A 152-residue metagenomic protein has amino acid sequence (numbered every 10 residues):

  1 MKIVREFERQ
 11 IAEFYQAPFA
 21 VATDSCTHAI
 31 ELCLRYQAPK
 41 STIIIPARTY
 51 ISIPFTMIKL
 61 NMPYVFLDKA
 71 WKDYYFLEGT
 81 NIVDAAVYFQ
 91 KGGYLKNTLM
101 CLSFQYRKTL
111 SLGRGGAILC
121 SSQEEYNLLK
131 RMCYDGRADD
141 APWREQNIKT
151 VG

Functional and structural regions predicted by a protein language model:
M1-R5, R137: A glycine-/small-polar-enriched, mobile loop at the entrance of the PLP active site in fold-type I
R5-I43, I53-K59, F66: Phosphate-binding glycine-rich loop
A17-F19, K69-W71, Y106: Short, acidic/glycine-rich phosphate-metal binding loop used to engage nucleotide
P18, K40-S41, G79, T98 (+1 more regions): Short coil/turn segments at beta-strand junctions that form active-site/ligand-binding loops
T27, Y50-I51, Q123-Y126: Alpha-helix N-cap/helix-start and coil->helix boundary motif
R35-G92: PLP-dependent aminotransferase-like
F89-K91, K96-G152: Active-site region of PLP-dependent enzymes
